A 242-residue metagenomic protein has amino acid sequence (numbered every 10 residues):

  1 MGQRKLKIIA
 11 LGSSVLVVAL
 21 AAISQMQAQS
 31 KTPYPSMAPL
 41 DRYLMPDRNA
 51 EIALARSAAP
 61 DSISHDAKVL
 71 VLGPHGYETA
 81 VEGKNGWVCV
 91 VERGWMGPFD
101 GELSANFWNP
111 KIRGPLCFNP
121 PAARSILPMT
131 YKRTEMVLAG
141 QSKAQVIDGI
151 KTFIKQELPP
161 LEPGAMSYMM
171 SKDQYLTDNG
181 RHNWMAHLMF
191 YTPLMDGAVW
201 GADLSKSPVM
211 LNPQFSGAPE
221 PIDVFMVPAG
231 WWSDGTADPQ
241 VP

Functional and structural regions predicted by a protein language model:
G2-S13: Bacterial N-terminal signal peptides that target proteins for export
G12-A21: Bacterial N-terminal signal peptides
A22-S24, N85: Generic detector of short, well-ordered, non-transmembrane alpha-helical segments enriched in hydrophobic residues
S24-S30: Boundary at the C-terminal end of the N-terminal hydrophobic targeting segment
S30-P242: Primary mode marks residue(s) on the alpha4-beta5-alpha5 output face of response regulator receiver
